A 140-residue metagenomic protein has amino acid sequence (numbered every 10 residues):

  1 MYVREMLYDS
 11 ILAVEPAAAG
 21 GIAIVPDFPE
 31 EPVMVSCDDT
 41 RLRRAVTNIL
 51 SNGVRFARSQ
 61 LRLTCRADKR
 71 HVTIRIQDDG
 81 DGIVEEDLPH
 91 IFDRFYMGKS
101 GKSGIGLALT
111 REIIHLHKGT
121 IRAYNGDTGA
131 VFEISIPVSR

Functional and structural regions predicted by a protein language model:
M1-L12: A conserved beta-strand-to-alpha-helix junction within the catalytic ATP-binding
A23-V33, K69: Conserved catalytic submotifs in the C-terminal HATPase_c
S59, K118-G119, A123: Conserved glycine-rich
Q60-R70: Short beta-strand/loop element within the Bergerat-fold HATPase_c
D78: Acidic ATP/Mg2+-coordinating residue in the GHKL
I83-F95: Short conserved segment of the HATPase_c
G106, T110: Short alpha-helical Gxxx[C/S/T] motif in the catalytic ATP-binding
